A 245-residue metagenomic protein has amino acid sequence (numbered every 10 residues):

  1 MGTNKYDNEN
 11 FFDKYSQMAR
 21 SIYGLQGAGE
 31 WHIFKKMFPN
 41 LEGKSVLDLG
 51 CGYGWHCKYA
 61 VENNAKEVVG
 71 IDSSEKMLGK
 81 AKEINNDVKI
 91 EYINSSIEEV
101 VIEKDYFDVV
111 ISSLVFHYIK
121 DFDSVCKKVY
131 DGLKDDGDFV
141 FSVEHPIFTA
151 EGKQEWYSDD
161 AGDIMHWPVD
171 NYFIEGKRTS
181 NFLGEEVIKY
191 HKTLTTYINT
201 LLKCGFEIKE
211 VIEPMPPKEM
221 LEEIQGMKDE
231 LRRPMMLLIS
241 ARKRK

Functional and structural regions predicted by a protein language model:
M1-L41, W55-Y59, K80: Conserved class I S-adenosyl-L-methionine
L47-L49, Y53-E99: Class I SAM-dependent methyltransferase SAM/SAH-binding core
E98-V110: A short acidic, Gly/Pro-enriched loop at the edge of an enzyme's catalytic core that lines a small-molecule cofactor
D108-F122: A short SAM/SAH-binding and catalytic strip from SAM-dependent methyltransferases
D123-D138: A short glycine-rich, Lys/Arg-flanked "PGG" loop and its adjoining helix->strand segment in the class I
F139-E175: Conserved class I S-adenosyl-L-methionine
G176-K177, I188-V211: Short alpha-helix
T200-K245: C-terminal lobe and adjacent flexible extensions of AdoMet/dcAdoMet transferase-like proteins
